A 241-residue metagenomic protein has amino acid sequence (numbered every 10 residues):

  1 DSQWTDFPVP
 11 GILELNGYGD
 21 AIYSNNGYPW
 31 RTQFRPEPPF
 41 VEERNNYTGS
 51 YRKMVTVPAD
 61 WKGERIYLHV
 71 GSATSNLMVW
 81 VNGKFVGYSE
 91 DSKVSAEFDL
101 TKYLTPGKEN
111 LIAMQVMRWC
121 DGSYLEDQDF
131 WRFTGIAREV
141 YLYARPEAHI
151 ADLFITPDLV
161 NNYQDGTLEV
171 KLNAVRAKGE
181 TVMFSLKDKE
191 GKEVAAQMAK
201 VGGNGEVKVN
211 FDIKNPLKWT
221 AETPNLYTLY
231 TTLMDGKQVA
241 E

Functional and structural regions predicted by a protein language model:
D1-T32, L111-W119: Accessory carbohydrate-binding/adhesion or oligomerization-edge regions at the termini of glycan-active proteins
W4, V41-D152, R176-A177, E193 (+1 more regions): Accessory beta-strand-rich segments of carbohydrate-active enzymes
V9, Y88, A196-M198, E241: Residue-level detector of high-confidence beta-strand sites
W61-E64, L104-E109, I213-T228: Short glycine/proline/serine/threonine-rich loop/turn segments at secondary-structure transition edges
V81, D165-K200, V207-V209: Beta-strand-rich binding/interaction modules
A96-K102, E206-K214: Exposed aromatic-hydrophobic patches
E147-A177: Surface beta-strand/loop "capping" patches
F154, Y230-E241: N-terminal carbohydrate-binding accessory modules
